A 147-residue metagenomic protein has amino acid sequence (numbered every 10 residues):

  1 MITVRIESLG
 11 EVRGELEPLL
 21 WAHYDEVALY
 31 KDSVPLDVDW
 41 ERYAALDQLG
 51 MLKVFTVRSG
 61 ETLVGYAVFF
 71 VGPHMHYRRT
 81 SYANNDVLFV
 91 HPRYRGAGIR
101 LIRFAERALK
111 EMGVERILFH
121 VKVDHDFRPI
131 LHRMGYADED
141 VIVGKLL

Functional and structural regions predicted by a protein language model:
M1-V38: Short amphipathic alpha-helix that is part of the acyltransferase structural core
A44-T56: A short helix-loop-beta-strand connector motif used in the catalytic cores of GNAT acetyltransferases and, in some
T56, T62-V71: Conserved beta-strand in the GNAT
P73-N85: A conserved beta-turn-beta hairpin within the catalytic core of GNAT-like acetyltransferases that forms part
N84-G96: A short, internal acetyl-CoA/4′-phosphopantetheine-binding micro-motif in the GNAT/acyltransferase core
R95-R107: Conserved acetyl-CoA-binding loop-helix of GNAT-fold acetyltransferases
L118-R128: Conserved beta-strand-loop-alpha-helix junction that forms the acyl-donor binding cleft
H120-K122, A137-L147: Conserved catalytic-core motifs of GNAT/GCN5-like acyltransferases
